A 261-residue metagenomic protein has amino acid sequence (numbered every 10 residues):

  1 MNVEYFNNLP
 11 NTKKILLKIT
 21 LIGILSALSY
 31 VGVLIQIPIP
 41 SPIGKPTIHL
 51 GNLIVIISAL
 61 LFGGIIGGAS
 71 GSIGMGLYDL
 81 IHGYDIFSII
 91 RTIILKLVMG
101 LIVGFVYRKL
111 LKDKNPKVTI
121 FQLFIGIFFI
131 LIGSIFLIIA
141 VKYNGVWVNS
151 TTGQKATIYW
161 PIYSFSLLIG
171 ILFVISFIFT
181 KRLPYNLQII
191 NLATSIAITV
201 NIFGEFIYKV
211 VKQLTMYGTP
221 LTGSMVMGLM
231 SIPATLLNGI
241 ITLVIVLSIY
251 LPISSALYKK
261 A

Functional and structural regions predicted by a protein language model:
M1-A261: Loop-helix junctions at membrane interfaces
